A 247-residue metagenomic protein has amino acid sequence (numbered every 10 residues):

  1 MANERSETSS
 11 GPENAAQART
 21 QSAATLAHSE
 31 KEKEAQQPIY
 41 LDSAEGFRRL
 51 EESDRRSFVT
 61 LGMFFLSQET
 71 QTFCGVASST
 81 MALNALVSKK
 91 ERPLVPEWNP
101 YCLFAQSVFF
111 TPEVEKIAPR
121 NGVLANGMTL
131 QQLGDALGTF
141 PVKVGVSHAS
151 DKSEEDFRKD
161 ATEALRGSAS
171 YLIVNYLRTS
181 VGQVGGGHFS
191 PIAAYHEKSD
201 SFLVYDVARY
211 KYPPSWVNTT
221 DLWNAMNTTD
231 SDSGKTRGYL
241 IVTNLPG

Functional and structural regions predicted by a protein language model:
M1-A2, T8, R49-D54: Short coil-to-helix leader/linker segments, especially the first N-terminal amphipathic alpha-helix with its helix
A2-I39: Long, acidic, intrinsically disordered low-complexity segments
A27-K152, S231, T243-P246: Cysteine-nucleophile protease catalytic domains, especially the papain-like/related folds used in DUB/UBL proteases
T70-T72, S170, G238: A generic secondary-structure signal marking the coil-to-beta-strand transition
M128-Q131, E155-K159, T220: Generic alpha-helical secondary structure signal
K152-L203: Active-site-adjacent substructure of cysteine-protease-like catalytic cores
H196-G247: Noncatalytic regulatory segments and standalone regulatory/sensor domains
